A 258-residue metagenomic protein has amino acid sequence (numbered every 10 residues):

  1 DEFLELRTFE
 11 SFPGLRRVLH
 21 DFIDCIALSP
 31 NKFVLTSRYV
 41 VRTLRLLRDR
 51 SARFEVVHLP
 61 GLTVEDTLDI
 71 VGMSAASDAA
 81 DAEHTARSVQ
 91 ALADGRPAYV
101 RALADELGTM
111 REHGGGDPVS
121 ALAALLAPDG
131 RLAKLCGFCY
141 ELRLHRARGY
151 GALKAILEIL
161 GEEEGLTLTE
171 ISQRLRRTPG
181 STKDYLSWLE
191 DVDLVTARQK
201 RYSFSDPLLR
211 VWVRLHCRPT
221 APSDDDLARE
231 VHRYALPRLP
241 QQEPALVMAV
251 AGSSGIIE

Functional and structural regions predicted by a protein language model:
D1-V40, R45-D49: Conserved Walker B catalytic segment
V57, R233-E258: Exposed, interaction-prone assembly regions rather than primary DNA-binding/catalytic cores
V57-T85, A91-L92, L103: Conserved small helical "lid"/interfacial subdomain of P-loop NTPases
R101-P179, D226-H232: Winged-helix-like regulatory helical subdomains adjacent to P-loop NTPase cores
L175-D191: Short amphipathic alpha-helical interaction segments
E190-K200: A short, conserved structural fragment
R198-V211: Accessory beta->alpha helical hairpin/"wing" motif in late/C-terminal subdomains of nucleic-acid enzymes
L208-L239: Short, amphipathic alpha-helical interaction segments positioned at domain boundaries
